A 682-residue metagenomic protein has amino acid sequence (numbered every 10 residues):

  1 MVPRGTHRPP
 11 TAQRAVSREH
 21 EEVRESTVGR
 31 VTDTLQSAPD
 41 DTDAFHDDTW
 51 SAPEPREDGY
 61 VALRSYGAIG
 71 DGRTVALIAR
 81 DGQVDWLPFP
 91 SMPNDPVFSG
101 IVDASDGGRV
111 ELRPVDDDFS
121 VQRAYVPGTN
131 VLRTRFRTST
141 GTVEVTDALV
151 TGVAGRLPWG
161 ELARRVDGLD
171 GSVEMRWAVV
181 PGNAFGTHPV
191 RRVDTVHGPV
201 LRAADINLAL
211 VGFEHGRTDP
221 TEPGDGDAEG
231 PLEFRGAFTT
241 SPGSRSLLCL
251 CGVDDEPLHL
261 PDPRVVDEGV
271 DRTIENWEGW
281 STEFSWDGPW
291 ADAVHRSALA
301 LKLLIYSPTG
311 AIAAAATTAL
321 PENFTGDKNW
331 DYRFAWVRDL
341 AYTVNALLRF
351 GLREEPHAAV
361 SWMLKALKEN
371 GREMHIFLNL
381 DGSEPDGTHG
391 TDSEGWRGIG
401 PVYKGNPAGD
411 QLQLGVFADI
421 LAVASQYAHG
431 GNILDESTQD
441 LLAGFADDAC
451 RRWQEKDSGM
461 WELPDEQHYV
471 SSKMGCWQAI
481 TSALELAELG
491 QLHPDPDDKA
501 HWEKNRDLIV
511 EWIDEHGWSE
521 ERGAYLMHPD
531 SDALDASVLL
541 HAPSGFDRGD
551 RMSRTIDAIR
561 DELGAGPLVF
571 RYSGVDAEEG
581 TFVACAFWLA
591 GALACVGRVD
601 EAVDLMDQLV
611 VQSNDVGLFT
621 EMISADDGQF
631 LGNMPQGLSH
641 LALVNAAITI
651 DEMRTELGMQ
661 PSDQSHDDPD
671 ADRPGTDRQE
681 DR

Functional and structural regions predicted by a protein language model:
P3, H7-R8, Q13-R14, E19-R682: Acidic, mature catalytic/reactive cores of soluble proteins
